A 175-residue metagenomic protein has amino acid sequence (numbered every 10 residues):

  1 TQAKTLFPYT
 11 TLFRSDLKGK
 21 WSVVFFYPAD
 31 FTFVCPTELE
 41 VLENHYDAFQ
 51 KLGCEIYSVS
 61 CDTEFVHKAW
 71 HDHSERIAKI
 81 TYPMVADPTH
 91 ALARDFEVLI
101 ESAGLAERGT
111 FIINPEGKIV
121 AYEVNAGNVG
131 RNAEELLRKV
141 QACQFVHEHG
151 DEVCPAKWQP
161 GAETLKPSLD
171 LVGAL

Functional and structural regions predicted by a protein language model:
T1-T11: Single conserved hydrophobic/aromatic residue that forms the stacking wall/gate of nucleotide- or nucleobase-binding
F13-L175: Chalcogenol-based redox active-site neighborhoods
